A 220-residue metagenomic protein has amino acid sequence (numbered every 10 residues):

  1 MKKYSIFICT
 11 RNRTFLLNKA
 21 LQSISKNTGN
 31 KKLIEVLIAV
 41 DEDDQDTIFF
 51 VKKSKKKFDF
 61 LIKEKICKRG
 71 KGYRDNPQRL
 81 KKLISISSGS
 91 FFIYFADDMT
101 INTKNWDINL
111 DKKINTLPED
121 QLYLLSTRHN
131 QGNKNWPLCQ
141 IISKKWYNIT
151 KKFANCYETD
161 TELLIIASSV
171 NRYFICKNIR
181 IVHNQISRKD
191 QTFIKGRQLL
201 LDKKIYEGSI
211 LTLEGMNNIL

Functional and structural regions predicted by a protein language model:
Q22-L33: Short, acidic, metal-binding catalytic loop of nucleotide-sugar glycosyltransferases
L33-D43, K65-R69: Short beta-strand/loop segment that forms part of the nucleotide-sugar
I38-F50, T100: A conserved acidic beta->alpha catalytic loop
Q78-F91: Active-site nucleotide-sugar/metal-binding loop of Leloir-type enzymes
S90-T100: Short beta-strand-to-loop acidic/aromatic patch adjacent to the donor-nucleotide binding site
K104-L124: Conserved donor-nucleotide/metal-binding helix-loop-beta segment in metal-dependent transferases, i.e., the alpha-helix
Y123-L138: Short beta-strand-to-loop element that shapes/binds the nucleotide-sugar donor at the catalytic cleft/hinge
Y157, T161-L220: C-terminal catalytic/acceptor-binding lobe
